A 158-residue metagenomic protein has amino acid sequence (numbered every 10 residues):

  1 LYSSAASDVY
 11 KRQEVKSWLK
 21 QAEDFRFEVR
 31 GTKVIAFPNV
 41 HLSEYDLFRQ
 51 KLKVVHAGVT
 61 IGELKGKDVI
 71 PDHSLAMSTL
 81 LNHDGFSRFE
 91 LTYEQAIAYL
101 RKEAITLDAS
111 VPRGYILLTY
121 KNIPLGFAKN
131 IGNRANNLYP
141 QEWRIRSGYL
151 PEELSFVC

Functional and structural regions predicted by a protein language model:
L1-A6, Y10: Single conserved hydrophobic/aromatic residue that forms the stacking wall/gate of nucleotide- or nucleobase-binding
Q13-C158: C-terminal target-recognition/interaction regions appended to catalytic cores
